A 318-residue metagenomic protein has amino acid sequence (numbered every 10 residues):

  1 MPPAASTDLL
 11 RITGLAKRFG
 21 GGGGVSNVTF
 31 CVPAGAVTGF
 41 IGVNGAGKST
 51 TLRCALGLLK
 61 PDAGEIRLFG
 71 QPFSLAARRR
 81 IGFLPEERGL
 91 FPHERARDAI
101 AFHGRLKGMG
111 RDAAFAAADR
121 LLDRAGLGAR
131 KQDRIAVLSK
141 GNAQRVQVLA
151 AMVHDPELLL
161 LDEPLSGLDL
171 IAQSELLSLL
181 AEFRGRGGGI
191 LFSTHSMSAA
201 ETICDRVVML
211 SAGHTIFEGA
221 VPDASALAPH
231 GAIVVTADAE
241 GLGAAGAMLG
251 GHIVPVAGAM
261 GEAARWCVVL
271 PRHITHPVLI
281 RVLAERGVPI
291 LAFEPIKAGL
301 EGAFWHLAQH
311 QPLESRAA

Functional and structural regions predicted by a protein language model:
M1-A16, H310-A318: ABC-family P-loop ATPase nucleotide-binding domain
T7-L10, K17-S211, F217: ABC transporter nucleotide-binding domains
G24, R145, A199, G241-L242 (+2 more regions): Short phosphate-engaging motifs
R80, R124-A125, G189, V269-L270 (+2 more regions): Short secondary-structure transition/capping segments
A116, L170, L177, E240-G243 (+2 more regions): Residue-level marker for well-ordered alpha-helical positions
M152, A245-L249, L283: Hydrophobic C-terminal alpha-helix "anchor/cap" residues
L177-L270: ABC transporter nucleotide-binding domain
P271-A318: C-terminal coupling/interaction segments
